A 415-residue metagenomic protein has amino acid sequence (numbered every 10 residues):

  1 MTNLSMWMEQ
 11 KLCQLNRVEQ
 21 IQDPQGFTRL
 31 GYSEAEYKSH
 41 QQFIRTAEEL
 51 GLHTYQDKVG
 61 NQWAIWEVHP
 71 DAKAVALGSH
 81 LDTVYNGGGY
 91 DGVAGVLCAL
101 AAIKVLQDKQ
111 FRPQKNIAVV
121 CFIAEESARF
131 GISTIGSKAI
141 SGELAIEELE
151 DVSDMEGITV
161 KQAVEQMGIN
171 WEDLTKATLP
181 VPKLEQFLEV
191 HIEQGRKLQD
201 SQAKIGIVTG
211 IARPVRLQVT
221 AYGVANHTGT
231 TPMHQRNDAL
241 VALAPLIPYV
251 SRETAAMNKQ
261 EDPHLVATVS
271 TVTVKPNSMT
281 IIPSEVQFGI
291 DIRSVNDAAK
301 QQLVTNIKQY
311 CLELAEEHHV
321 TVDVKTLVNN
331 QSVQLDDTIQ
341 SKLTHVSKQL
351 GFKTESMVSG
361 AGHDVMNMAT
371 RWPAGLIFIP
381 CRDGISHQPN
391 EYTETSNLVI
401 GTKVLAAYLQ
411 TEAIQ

Functional and structural regions predicted by a protein language model:
T2-S33, E148-L149, I385-H387: N-terminal capping segment at the start of a domain
M8-E19, V75-S79, T354-V404: Zn-dependent metallopeptidase/amidohydrolase metal-coordination segment
I21-E67: A non-catalytic alpha/beta surface segment that caps or lines the substrate-entry region of metallo-dependent hydrolase
T28-Y32, T268-K275, D291-V295, T321-Q340 (+1 more regions): A short beta-alpha structural unit
T46, L50, K58, Q62-A94: Catalytic-core environment of secreted peptidases
L77, G87-E126, V215-A221, H227 (+4 more regions): Alpha-helical metal-binding/catalytic segments enriched in His/Glu/Asp
E125, G131-D297: Midchain, well-structured core segments that form catalytic/ion-binding scaffolds
I211, H227-M257, Q309, T354 (+1 more regions): His/Asp/Glu-rich mid-to-C-terminal helical/loop segments that flank catalytic regions of hydrolases
